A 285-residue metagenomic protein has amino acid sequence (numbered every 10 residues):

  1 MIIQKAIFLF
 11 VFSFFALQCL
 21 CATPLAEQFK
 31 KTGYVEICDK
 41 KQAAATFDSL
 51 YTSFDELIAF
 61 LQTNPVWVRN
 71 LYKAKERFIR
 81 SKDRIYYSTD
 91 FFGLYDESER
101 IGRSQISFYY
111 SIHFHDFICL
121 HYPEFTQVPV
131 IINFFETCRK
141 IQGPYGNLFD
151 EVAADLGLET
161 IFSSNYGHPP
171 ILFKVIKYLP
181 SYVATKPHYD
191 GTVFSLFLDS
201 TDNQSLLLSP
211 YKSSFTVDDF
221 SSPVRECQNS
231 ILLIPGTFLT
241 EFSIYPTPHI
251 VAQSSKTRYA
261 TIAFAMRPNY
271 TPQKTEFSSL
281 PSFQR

Functional and structural regions predicted by a protein language model:
M1-A22: Classical Sec-dependent N-terminal signal peptides that target proteins to the secretory pathway
C19-D116, G143-G146: N-terminal auxiliary "cap/dimerization" subdomain that precedes the catalytic jelly-roll/cupin core of mononuclear
T32-Y34, Q105, P170-L172, G191-V193 (+3 more regions): Extracellular structured ligand-interaction cores
E36-I37, S200-R285: Catalytic core of Fe(II)/2-oxoglutarate
K41, F108-F114, K177-P180, G191-V193 (+5 more regions): Short, flexible loop/turn elements at secondary-structure junctions
F54-L61, P65, Q142-L156, T160 (+2 more regions): A generic secondary-structure signal for well-formed alpha-helical elements
I106-F108, F114-N165: Signature of the catalytic double-stranded beta-helix
K140-L207: Conserved double-stranded beta-helix
